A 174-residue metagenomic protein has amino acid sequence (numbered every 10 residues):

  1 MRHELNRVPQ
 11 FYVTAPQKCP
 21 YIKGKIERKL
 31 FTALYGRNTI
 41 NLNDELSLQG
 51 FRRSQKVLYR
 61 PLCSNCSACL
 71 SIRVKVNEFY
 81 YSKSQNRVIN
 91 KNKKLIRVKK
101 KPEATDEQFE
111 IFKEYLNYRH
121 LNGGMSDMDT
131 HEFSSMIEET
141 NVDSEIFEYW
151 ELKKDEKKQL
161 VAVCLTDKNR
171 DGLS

Functional and structural regions predicted by a protein language model:
R2-R37, N41-D44, L48-R52, K56-V76 (+2 more regions): Conserved donor-binding loop and adjoining core beta-sheet/short helix segment in diverse acyl/aminoacyl transferases
R52, V57-S64, S71-S174: A conserved beta-strand-loop-helix scaffold within acyl/acetyltransferase catalytic domains
